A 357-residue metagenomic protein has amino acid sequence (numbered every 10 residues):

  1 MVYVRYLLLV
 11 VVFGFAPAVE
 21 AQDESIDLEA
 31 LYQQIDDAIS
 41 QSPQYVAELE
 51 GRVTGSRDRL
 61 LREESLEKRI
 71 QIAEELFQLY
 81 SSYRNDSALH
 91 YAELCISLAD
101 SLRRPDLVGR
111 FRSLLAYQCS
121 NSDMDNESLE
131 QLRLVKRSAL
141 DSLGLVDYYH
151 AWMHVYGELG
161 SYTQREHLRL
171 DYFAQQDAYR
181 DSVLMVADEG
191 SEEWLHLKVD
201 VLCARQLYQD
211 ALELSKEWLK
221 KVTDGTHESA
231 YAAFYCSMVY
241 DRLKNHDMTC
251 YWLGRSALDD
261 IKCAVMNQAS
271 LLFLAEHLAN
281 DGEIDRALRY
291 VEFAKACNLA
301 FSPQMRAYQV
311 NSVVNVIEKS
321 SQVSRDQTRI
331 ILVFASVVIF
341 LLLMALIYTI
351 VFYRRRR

Functional and structural regions predicted by a protein language model:
V2-Y6, F13-D326: A "functional boundary" signal
R5-L8, V333-F334: Alpha-helical transmembrane segments of integral membrane proteins
V11-V19, L346-F352: Short hydrophobic alpha-helical membrane-anchoring segments
S321-R357: Alpha-helical transmembrane signal-anchor helices
